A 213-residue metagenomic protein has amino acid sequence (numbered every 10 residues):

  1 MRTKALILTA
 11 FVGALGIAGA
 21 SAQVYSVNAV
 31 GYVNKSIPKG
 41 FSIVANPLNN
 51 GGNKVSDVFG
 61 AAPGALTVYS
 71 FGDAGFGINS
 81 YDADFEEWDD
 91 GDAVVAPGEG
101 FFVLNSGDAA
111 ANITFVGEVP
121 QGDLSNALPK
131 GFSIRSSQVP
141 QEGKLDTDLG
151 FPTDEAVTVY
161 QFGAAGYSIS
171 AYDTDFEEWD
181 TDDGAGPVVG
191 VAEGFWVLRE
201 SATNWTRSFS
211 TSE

Functional and structural regions predicted by a protein language model:
M1-Q23: Sec-dependent, cleavable N-terminal signal peptides
G19-E213: N-terminal exported-region signature
